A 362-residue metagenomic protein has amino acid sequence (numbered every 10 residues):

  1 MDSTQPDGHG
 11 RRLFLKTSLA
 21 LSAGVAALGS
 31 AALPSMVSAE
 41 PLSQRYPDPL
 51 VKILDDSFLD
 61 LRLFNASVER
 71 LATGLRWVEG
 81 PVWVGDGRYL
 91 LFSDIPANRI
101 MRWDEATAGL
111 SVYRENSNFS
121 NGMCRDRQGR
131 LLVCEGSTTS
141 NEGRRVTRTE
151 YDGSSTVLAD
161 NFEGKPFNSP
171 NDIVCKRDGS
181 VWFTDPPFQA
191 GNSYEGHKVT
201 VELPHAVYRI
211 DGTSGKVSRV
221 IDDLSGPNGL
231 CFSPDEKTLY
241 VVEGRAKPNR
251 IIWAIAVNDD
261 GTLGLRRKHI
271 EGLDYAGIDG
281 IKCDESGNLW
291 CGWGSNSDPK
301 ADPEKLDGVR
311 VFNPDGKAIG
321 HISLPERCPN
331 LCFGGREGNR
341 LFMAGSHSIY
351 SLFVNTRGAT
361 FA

Functional and structural regions predicted by a protein language model:
M1-L13, T17, S35-M36: N-terminal secretory signal peptides
H9, S18-G24, S38-A362: Sequence-structural signature of mature extracellular/luminal beta-sheet repeat domains, prominently beta-propellers
A31-A39: Signal peptide processing junction and immediate N-terminal pro/mature segment of secreted/exported proteins
